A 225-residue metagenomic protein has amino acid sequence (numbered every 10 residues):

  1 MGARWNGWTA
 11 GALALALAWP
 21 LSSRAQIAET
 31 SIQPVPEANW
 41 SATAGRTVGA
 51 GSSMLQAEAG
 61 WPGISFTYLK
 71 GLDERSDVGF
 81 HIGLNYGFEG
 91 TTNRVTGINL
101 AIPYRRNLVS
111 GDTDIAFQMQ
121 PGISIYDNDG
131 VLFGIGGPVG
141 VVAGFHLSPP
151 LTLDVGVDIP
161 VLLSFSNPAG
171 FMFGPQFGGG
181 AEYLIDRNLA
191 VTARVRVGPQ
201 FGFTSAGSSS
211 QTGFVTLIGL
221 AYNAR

Functional and structural regions predicted by a protein language model:
G2-G11: Bacterial N-terminal signal peptides that target proteins for export
W5, A25, V195-V197: Positively charged, low-complexity intrinsically disordered regions
A10-P20: Bacterial N-terminal signal peptides
L21-G87, S124, A221-R225: Short glycine/proline- and aromatic-enriched beta-strand/turn motifs that initiate or cap beta-hairpins
E29-I32, G87-V131: Ligand-binding grooves and catalytic loops that recognize ribose/phosphate and carbohydrate rings, and esterified lipid
S41, L108-I115, M119-R225: Outer-membrane beta-barrel transmembrane domain signature
G63-S65, I98-N99, G137-P138, Q176: Short, surface-exposed coil-to-beta transition loops
